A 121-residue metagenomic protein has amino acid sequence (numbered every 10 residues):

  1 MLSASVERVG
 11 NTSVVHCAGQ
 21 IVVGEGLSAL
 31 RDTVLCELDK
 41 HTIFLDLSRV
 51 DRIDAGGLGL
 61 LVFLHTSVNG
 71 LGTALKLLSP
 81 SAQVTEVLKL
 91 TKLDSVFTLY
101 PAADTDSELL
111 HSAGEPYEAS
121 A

Functional and structural regions predicted by a protein language model:
M1-R52, F63-A121: STAS-like cytosolic regulatory interaction modules
